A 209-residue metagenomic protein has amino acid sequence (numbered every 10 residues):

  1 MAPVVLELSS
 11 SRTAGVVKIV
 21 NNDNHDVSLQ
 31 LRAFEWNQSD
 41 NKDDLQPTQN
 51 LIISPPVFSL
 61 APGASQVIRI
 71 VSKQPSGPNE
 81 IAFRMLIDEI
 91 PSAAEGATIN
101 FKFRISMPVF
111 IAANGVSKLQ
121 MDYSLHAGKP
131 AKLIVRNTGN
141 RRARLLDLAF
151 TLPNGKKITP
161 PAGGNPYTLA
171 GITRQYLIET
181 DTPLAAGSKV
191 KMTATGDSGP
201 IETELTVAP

Functional and structural regions predicted by a protein language model:
M1-N22, V57, S117-A127: Beta-sheet-dominated interaction scaffolds and their linkers
V5, A33-E35, S72-Q74, I87-E89 (+5 more regions): A mature extracytoplasmic/lumenal domain signature
R12-A14, D26, S65-V67, E80-A82 (+3 more regions): Extracytoplasmic
K18, S28-R32, V67-R69, A82-L86 (+1 more regions): Soluble periplasmic/extracytoplasmic beta-strand elements of cell-envelope proteins
I19-D23, L133-G139: Asparagine-centered strand-capping/turn motif at beta-strand->loop junctions
D23-L45, N140-K156: Short acidic, flexible loop segments centered on an aromatic residue
D43-P75, K156-P183: Intrinsically disordered, low-complexity Pro/Gly/Ser/Thr-rich segments with frequent PxxP/GP/PP motifs and embedded
K73-L119, P183-P209: Terminal connector regions
